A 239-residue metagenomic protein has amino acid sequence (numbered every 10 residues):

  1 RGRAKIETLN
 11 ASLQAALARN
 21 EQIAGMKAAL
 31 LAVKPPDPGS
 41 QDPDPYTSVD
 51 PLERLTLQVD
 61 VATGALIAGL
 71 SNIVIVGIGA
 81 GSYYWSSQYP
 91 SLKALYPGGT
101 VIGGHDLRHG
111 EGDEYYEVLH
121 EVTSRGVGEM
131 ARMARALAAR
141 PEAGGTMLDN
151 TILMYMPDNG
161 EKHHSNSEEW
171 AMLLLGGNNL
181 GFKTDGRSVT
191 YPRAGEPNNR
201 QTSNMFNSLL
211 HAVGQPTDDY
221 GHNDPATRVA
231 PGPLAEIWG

Functional and structural regions predicted by a protein language model:
R1-G239: Ligand-binding pockets and gating/stacking loops
